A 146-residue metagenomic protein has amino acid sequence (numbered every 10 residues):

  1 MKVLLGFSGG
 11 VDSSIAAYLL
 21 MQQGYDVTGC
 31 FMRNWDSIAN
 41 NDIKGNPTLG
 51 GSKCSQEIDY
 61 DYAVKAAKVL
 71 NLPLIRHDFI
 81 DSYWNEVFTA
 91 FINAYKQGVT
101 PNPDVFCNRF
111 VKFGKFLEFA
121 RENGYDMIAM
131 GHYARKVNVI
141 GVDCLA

Functional and structural regions predicted by a protein language model:
M1-A146: ATP-dependent adenylation/nucleotidyltransferase module used to activate substrates
